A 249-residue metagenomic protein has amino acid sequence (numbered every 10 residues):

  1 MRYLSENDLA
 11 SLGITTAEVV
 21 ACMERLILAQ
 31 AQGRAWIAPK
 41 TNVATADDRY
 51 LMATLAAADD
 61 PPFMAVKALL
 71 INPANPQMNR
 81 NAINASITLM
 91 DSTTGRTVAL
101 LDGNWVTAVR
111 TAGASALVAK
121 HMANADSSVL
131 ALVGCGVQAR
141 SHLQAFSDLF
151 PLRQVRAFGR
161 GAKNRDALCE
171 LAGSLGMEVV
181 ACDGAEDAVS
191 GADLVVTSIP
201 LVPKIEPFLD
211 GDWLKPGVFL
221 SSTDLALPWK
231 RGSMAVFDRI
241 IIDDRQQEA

Functional and structural regions predicted by a protein language model:
M1-A108, A116, D126: N-terminal ligand-binding/catalytic initiation module
R110-L130, V137-L149: Short internal alpha-helix immediately C-terminal to a glycine-rich phosphate-binding loop in Rossmann-like
G136, R160-G161, A226: Residues in the short beta-alpha loop(s) of Rossmann-like NAD(P)-binding domains
D148-L175: NAD(P)-binding Rossmann-fold cofactor-contacting core
M177-A192, L209: Short acidic low-complexity segments
L194-V196, L220-S221: N-terminal Rossmann-like NAD(P) cofactor-binding module of classical short-chain dehydrogenase/reductase
P203-G211: Glycine/threonine-rich flexible loop motifs
W213-L214, V218-A249: Rossmann-fold NAD(P)-binding glycine/threonine-rich loop
